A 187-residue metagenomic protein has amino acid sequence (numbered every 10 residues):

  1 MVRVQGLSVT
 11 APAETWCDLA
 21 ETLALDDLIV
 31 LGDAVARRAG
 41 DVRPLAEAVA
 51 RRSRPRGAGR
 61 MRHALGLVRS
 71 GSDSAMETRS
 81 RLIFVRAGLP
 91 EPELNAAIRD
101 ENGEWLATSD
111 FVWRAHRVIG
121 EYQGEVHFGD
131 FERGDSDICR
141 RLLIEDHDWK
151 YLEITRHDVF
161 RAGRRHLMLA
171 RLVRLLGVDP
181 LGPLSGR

Functional and structural regions predicted by a protein language model:
M1-R43: Hydrophobic alpha-helical segments and helix pairs
A36-R187: Surface segments flanking catalytic/ligand-binding clefts of nucleic-acid enzymes
